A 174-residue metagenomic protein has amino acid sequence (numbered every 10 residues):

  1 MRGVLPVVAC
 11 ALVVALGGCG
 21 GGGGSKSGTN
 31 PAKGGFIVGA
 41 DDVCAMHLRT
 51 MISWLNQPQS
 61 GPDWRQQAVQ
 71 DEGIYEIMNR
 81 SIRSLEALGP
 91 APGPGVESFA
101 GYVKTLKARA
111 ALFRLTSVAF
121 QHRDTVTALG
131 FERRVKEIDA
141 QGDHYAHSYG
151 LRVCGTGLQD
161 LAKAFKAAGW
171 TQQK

Functional and structural regions predicted by a protein language model:
M1-V8: Bacterial N-terminal signal peptides that target proteins for export
A15-G18: C-terminal motif of bacterial Sec signal peptides marking the signal peptidase cleavage site
G20-G23: Bacterial signal peptide processing site
G28-T29: Extracellular mucin-like PTS domains
K33-F120, T127-L161, A168-G169, Q173: Alpha-helical segments in soluble extracytoplasmic regions
